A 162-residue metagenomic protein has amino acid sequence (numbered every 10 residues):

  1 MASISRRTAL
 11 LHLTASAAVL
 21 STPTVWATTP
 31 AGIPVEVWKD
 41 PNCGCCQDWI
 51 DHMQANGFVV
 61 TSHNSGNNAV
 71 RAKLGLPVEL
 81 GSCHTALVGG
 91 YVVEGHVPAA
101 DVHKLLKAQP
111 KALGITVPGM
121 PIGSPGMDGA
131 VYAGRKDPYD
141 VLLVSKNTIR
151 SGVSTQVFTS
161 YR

Functional and structural regions predicted by a protein language model:
M1-A17: N-terminal secretory signal peptides and thylakoid transit peptides that target proteins across membranes
I33-D48: Local sequence-structure signature of Cys/Sec-based thiol-disulfide redox active-site neighborhoods
N42, W49, G66, P98-V102: Stable alpha-helical elements in mature extracytoplasmic
V60-R71, E79-L80, V88: Thiol-based oxidoreductase modules, predominantly thioredoxin-like and allied folds used for disulfide exchange
E79-R162: Thiol/selenol-based redox catalytic cores and closely related redox-interacting motifs
